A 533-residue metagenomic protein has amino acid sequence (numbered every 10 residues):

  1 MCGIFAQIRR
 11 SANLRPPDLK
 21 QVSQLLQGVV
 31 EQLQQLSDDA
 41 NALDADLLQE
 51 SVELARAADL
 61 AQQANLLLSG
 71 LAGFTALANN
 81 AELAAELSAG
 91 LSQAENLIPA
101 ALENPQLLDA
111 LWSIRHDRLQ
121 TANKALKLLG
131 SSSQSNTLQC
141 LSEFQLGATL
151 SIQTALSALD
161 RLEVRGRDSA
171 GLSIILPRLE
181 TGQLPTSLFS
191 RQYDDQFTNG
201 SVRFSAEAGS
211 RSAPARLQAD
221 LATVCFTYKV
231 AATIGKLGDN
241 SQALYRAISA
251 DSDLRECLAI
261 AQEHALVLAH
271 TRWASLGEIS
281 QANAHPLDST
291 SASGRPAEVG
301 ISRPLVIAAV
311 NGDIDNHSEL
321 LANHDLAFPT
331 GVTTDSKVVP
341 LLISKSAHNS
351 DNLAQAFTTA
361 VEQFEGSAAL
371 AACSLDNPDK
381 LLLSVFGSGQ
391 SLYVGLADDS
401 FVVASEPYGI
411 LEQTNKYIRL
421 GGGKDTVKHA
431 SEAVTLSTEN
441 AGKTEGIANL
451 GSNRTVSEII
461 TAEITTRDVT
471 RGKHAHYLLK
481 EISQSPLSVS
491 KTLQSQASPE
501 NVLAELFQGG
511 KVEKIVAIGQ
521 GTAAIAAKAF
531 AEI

Functional and structural regions predicted by a protein language model:
M1-V512, V516-Q520, I525: Conserved short alpha-helical segments that host acidic/polar catalytic motifs at enzyme active sites
A531-I533: Short helix-loop-beta junction
